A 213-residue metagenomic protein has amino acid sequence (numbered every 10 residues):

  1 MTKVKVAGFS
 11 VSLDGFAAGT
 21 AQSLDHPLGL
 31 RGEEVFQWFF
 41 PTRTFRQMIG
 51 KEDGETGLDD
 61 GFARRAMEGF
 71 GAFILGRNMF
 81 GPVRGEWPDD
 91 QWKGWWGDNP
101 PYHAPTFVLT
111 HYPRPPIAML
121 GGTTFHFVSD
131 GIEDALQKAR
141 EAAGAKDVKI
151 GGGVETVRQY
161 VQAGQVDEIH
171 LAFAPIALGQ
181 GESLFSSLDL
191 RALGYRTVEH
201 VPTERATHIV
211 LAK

Functional and structural regions predicted by a protein language model:
M1-K213: Enzymes that bind and transform nitrogen-containing heteroaromatic metabolites
